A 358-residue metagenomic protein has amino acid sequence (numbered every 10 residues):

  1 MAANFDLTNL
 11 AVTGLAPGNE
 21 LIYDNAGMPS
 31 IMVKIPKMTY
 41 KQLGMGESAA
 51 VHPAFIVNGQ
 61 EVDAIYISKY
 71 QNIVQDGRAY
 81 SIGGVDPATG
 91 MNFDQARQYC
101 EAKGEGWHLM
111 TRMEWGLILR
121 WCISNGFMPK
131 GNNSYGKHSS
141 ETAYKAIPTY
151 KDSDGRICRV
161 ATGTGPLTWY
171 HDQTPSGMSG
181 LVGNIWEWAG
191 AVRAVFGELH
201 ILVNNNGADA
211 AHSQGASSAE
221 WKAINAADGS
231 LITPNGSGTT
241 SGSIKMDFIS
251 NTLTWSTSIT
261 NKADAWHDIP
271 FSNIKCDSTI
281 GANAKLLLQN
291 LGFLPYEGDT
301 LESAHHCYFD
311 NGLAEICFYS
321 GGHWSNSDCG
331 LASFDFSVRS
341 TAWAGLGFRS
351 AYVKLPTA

Functional and structural regions predicted by a protein language model:
M1-A3, T149-C158, D172-P175, I185-R193 (+1 more regions): C-terminal, surface-exposed recognition/capping segments
M1-E20: Charged, compositionally biased non-catalytic regions
P17-A26, S139-A143, E302-D310: Short low-complexity stretches enriched in small and charged residues
I22-G106, F196-S256, G347-R349: Extracellular adhesion/carbohydrate-recognition regions
P36-T39, K69-V74, M113-E114, C122 (+5 more regions): Short, flexible loop/turn elements at secondary-structure junctions
Q42, V74, L117, R193-H200 (+3 more regions): A broad, structure-centric signal for solvent-exposed, well-ordered loop/edge residues that line or flank functional
A50-G180, A210-H212, T254, A265 (+1 more regions): Short aromatic-cysteine micro-motif
I123-M128, R193, L202-N205: Short secondary-structure boundary/capping segments
